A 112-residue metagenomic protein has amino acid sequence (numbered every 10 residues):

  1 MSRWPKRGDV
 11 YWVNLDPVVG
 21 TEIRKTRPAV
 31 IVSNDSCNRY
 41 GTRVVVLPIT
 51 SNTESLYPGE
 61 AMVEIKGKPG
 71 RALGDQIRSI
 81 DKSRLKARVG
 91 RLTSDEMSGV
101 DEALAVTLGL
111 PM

Functional and structural regions predicted by a protein language model:
M1-M112: Conserved functional hotspots at enzyme active or ligand-binding sites that engage polyanionic ligands
